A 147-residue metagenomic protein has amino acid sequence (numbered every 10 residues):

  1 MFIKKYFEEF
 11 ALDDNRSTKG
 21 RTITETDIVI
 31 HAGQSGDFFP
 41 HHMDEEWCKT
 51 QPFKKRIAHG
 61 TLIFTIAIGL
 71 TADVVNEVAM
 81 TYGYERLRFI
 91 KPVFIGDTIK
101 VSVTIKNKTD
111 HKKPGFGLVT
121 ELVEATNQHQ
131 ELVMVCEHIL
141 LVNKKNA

Functional and structural regions predicted by a protein language model:
M1-G83, K145-A147: Hot-dog-fold acyl-thioester-processing enzymes
F2-L12, V93-T98, S102-A147: HotDog/MaoC-like acyl-thioester-processing domains
S35-G36, C48, Y82-Y84, K113 (+2 more regions): Short, charged/polar low-complexity linear motifs in solvent-exposed/disordered segments
P40-H42, T81-Y82, L87-F89, L118-V119 (+1 more regions): Short, intrinsically disordered/low-complexity patches at protein termini and at juxtamembrane boundaries
D73-I95, V101: Mid-chain, well-packed structural core segment of small domains
